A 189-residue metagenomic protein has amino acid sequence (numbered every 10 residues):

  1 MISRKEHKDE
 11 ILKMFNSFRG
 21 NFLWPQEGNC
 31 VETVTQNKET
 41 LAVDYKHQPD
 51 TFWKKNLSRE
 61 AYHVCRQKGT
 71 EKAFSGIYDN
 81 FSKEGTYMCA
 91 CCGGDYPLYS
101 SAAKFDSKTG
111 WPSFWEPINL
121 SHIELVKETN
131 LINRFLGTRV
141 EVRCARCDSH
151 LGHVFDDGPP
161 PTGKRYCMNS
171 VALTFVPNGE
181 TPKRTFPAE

Functional and structural regions predicted by a protein language model:
M1-L41, P187-E189: Eukaryotic N-terminal low-complexity, Ser/Thr- and Lys/Arg-rich leader segments that predominantly function as
V31-E189: A short Gly-Trp-Pro
